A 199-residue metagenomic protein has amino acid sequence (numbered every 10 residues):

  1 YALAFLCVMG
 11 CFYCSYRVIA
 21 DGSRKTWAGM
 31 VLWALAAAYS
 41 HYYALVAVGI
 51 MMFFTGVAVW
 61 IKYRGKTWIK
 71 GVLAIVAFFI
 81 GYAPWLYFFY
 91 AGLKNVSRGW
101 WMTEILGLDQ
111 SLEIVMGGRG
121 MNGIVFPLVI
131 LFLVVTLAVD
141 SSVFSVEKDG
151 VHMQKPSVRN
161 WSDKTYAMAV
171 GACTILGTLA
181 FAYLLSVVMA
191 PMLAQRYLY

Functional and structural regions predicted by a protein language model:
A2-Y199: Terminal, non-globular segments
